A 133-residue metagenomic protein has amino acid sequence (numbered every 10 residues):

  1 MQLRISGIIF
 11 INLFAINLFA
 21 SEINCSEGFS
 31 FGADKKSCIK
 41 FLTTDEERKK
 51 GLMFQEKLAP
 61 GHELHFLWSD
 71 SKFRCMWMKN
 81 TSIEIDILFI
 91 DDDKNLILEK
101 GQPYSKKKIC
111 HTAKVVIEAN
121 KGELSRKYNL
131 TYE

Functional and structural regions predicted by a protein language model:
Q2-A20: Classical Sec-dependent N-terminal signal peptides that target proteins to the secretory pathway
S21-E133: Compact, glycine-rich, soluble single-domain proteins
